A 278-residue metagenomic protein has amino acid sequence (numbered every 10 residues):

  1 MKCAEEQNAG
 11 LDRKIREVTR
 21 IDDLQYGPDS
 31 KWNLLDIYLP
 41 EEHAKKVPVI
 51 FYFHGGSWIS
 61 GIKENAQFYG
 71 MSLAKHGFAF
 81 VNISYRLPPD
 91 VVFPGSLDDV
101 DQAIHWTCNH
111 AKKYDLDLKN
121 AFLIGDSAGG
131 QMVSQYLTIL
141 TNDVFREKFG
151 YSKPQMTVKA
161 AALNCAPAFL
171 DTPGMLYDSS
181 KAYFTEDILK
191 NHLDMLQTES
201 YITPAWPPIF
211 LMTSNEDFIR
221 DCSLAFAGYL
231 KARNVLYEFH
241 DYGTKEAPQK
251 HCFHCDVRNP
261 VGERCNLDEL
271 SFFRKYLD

Functional and structural regions predicted by a protein language model:
M1-D278: Alpha/beta-hydrolase superfamily serine-hydrolase fold, recognizing
